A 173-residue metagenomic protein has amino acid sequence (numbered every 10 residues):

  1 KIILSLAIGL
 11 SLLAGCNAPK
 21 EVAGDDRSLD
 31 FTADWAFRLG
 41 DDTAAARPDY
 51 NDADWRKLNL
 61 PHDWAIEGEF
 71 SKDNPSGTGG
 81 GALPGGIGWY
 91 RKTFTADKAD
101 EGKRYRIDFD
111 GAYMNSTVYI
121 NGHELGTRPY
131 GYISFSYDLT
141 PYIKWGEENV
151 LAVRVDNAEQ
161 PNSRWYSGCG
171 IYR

Functional and structural regions predicted by a protein language model:
K1-I2: Positively charged n-region of N-terminal signal peptides that target proteins for export
S5-S11: Bacterial N-terminal signal peptides
L13-G15: C-terminal motif of bacterial Sec signal peptides marking the signal peptidase cleavage site
N17-K72, S76, T95, V150-R154 (+2 more regions): Accessory carbohydrate-binding/adhesion or oligomerization-edge regions at the termini of glycan-active proteins
R27-L29, L39-D41, G85-R173: Accessory beta-strand-rich segments of carbohydrate-active enzymes
F70, A82-L83: Helix-terminus loop motifs that line ligand-binding clefts
S76-A82: Short, P/G- and charge-enriched loop/turn segments at secondary-structure junctions
